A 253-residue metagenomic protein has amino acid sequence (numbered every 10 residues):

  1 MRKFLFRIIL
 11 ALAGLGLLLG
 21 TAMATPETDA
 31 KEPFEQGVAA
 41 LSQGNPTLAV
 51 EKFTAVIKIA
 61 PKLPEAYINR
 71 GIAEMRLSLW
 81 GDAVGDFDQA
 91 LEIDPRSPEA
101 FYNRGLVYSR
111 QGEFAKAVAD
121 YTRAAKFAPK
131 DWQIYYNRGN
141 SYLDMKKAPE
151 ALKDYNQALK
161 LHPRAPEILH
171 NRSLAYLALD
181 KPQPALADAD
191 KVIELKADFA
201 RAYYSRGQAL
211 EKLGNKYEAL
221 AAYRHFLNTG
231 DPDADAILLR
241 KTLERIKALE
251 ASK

Functional and structural regions predicted by a protein language model:
F4, L10, E27-K31, K212 (+1 more regions): Terminal, low-structured helical/coil segments at or just beyond the last alpha-helical repeat
D29-K62, I72-L79, L106, R110 (+1 more regions): Alpha-helical segment of the N-proximal tetratricopeptide repeat
A30-K31, P64-E65, P98-E99, W132-Q133 (+3 more regions): Helix-start (N-cap) detector for alpha-helical repeat units in TPR-like alpha-solenoids, especially tetratricopeptide
E35, N69, R76, N103 (+6 more regions): Canonical tetratricopeptide repeat
S42-Q43, R76-L77, R110-Q111, D144-M145 (+3 more regions): Register position in tetratricopeptide repeats
